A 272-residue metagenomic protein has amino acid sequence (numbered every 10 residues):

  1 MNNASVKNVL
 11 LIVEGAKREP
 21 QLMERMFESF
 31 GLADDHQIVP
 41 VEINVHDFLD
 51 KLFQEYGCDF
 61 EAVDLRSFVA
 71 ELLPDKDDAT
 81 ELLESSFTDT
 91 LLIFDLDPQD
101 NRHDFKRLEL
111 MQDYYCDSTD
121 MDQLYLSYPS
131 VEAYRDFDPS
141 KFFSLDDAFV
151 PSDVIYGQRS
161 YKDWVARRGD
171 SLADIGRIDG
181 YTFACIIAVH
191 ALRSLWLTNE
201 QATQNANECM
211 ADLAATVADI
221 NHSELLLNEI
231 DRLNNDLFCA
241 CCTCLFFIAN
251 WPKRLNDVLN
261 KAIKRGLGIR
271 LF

Functional and structural regions predicted by a protein language model:
N2-V6, Q21-I43, D47-C58, A62 (+1 more regions): C-terminal accessory helical subdomains adjacent to catalytic cores in phosphodiester- and nucleotide-handling enzymes
N8-P20: N-terminal beta1-alpha1 ligand-phosphate binding loop
